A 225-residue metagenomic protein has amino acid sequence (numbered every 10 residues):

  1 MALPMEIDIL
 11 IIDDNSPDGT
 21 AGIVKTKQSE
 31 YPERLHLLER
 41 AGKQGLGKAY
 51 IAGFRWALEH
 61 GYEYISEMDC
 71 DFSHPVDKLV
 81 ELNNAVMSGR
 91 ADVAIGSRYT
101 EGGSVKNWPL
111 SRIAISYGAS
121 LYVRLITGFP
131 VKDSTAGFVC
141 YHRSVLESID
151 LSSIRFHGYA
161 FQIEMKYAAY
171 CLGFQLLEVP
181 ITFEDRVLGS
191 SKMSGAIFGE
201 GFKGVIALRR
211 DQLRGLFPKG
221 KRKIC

Functional and structural regions predicted by a protein language model:
M1-D8: Short, acidic, metal-binding catalytic loop of nucleotide-sugar glycosyltransferases
I7, R34-H36: Short, conserved active-site loop motifs that form the nucleotide-linked donor/cofactor pocket
D13-G22, F72: A conserved acidic beta->alpha catalytic loop
G19, I23-T26, A52, E81: Alpha-helical transmission elements in cytosolic ATPase-linked domains
K27-Y31: Short, conserved SAM-binding/catalytic segment of Class I S-adenosyl-L-methionine-dependent methyltransferases
L38-E59, Y64, V76-Y159, R186-K203 (+2 more regions): Acceptor/aglycone-binding surface of glycosyltransferases and processive sugar-polymer synthases
P130, S153-H157, K166-F183: Catalytic donor-sugar/metal-binding loop of nucleotide-sugar-dependent glycosyltransferases
